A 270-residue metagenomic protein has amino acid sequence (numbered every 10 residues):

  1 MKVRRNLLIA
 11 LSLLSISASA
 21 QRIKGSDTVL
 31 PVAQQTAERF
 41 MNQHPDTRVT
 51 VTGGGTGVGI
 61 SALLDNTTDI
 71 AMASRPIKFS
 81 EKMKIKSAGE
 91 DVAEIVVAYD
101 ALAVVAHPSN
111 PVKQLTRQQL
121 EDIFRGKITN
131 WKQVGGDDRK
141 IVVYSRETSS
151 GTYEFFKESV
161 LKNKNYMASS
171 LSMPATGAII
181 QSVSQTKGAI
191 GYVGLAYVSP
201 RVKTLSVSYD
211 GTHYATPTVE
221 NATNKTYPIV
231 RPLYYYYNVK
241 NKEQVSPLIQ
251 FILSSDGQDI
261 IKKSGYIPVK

Functional and structural regions predicted by a protein language model:
M1-L8: Bacterial N-terminal signal peptides that target proteins for export
L11-S19: Hydrophobic h-region of N-terminal signal peptides that target proteins for export in Gram-negative bacteria
A20-K270: Exported/periplasmic ABC-transporter solute-binding proteins
